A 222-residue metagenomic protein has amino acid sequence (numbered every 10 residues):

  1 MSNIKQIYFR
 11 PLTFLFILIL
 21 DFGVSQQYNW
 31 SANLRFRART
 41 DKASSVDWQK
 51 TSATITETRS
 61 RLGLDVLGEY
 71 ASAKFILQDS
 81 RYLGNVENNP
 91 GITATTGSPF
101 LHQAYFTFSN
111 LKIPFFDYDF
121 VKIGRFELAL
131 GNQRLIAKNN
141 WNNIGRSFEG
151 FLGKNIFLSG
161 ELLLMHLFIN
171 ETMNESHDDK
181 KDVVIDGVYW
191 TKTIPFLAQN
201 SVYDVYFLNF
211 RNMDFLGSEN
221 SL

Functional and structural regions predicted by a protein language model:
S2-L12: Bacterial N-terminal signal peptides that target proteins for export
T13, E57-R59, L101, R146-F148 (+1 more regions): Short beta-strand-initiation
F14-V24: Hydrophobic h-region of N-terminal signal peptides that target proteins for export in Gram-negative bacteria
V24-G124, F151-I156: Beta-barrel outer-membrane channel/assembly domains of diderm bacteria
Q27-N29, K112-V121, N139-L222: Signature for the C-terminal beta-barrel architecture of outer-membrane proteins
R37-S45, S80-N89, I113, F126-N139 (+2 more regions): Sequence/structural signature of outer-membrane beta-barrel proteins
T58, A104, G131-Q133, K138-N139 (+2 more regions): Surface-exposed loop/turn and secondary-structure junction residues enriched for glycine/proline
